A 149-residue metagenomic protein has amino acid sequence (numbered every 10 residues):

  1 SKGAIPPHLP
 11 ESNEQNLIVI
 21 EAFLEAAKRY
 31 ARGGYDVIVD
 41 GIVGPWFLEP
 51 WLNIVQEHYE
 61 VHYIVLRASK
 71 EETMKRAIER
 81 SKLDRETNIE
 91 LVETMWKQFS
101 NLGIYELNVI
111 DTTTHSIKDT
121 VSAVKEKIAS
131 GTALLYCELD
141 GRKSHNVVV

Functional and structural regions predicted by a protein language model:
S1-A22: Conserved substrate/cofactor phosphate-moiety recognition/catalytic segment in nucleotide-dependent phosphotransferases
A27, A31-R32: Conserved ATPase "switch" residues in P-loop NTPase domains
G33-V39, H62: Loop/turn-to-beta-strand initiation segments
V37-D40, V109-D111: Short catalytic-loop micro-motif centered on adjacent basic/acidic residues
G41-I42, A68: Short strand-turn motif at the edge of the Rossmann-like AdoMet-binding core
W46-Y63, K125: Short, electropositive alpha-helical surface patch
E57-A77, I110: Conserved phosphate-donor/acceptor-positioning beta-strand/loop module used by diverse small-molecule
E79-A123, T132-V149: Small-molecule kinase domains that catalyze NTP-dependent phosphoryl transfer to phosphate-bearing small molecules
